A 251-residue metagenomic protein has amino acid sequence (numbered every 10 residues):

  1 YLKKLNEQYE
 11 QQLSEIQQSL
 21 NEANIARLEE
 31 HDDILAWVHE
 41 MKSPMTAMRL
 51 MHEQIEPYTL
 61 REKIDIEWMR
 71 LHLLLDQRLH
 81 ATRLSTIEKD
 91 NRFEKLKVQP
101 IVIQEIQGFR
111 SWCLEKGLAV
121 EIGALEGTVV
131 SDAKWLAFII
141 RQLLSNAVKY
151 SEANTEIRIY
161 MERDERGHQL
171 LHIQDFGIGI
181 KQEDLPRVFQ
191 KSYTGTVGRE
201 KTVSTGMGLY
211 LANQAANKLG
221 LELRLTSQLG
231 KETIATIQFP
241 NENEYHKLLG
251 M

Functional and structural regions predicted by a protein language model:
R110-I122: Short conserved segments within the C-terminal catalytic ATPase subdomain
A147-V148: Short helix-loop "hinge" at the ATP-lid/N-box region of the Bergerat-fold HATPase_c
N154-G167: Short beta-strand/loop element within the Bergerat-fold HATPase_c
D175: Acidic ATP/Mg2+-coordinating residue in the GHKL
I180-Y193: Short conserved segment of the HATPase_c
